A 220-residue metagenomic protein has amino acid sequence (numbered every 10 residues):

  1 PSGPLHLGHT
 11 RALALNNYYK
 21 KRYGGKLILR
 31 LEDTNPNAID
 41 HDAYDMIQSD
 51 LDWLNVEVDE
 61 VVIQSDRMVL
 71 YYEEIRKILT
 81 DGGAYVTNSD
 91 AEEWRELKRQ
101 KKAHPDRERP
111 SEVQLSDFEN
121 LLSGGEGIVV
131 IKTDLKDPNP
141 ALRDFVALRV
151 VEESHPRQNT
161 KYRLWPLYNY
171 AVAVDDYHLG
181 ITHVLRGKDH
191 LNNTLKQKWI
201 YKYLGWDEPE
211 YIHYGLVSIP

Functional and structural regions predicted by a protein language model:
P1-H9: Short, glycine-rich nucleotide/cofactor-binding loops
S2, K21, I28, W53: Aromatic-lined carbohydrate-binding surfaces of glycoside hydrolases
H9-G24: Histidine-anchored nucleotide/phosphate-binding helix
L13, Y44, T194-Q197: Amphipathic alpha-helical segments in well-structured domains
K26-D33: Short internal beta-strands
D33, I63, K77-P220: Active-site cores that bind ATP or allylic diphosphates and position pyrophosphate for catalysis
N35-A38: Short, small-residue-enriched loops and turns at beta-alpha junctions that line or gate enzyme active sites
A43-V69, E74-K77, G82-A84: A glycine-rich helix N-cap at a beta->alpha junction
